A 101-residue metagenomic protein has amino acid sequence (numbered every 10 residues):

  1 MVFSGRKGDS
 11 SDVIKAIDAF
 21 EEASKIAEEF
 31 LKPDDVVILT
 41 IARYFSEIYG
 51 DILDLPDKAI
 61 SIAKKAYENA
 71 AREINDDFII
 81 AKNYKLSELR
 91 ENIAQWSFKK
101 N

Functional and structural regions predicted by a protein language model:
M1-D9, L31, S46, G50-D54 (+2 more regions): Short coil/turn linking the two alpha-helices of tandem helical-hairpin repeats
V2-V37: Alpha-helical adaptor scaffolds
E29-P33, R72-I80: Short coil/turn linkers that connect adjacent helices within long alpha-helical scaffolds, especially alpha-solenoid
I38-T40, Y44, Y84, E88: Residue register of alpha-helical TPR repeats
A42, E73-I74, I93: Basic, low-complexity intrinsically disordered segments
P56-E73: TPR/TPR-like (Sel1-like) alpha-helical repeat modules
F78-N101: Terminal, low-structured helical/coil segments at or just beyond the last alpha-helical repeat
